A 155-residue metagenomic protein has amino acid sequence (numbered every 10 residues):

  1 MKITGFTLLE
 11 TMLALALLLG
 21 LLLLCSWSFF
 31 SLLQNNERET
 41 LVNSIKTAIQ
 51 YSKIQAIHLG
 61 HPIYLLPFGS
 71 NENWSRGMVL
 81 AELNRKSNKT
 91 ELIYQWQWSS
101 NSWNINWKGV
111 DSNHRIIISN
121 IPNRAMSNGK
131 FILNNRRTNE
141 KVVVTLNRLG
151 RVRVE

Functional and structural regions predicted by a protein language model:
M1-F29: N-terminal single-pass transmembrane signal-anchor helix
L15, V42, I49: Short amphipathic alpha-helical/adjacent loop interface patches that line ligand and macromolecule-binding sites
L24-E39, T47, I54, H58 (+1 more regions): N-terminal helix-rich module
